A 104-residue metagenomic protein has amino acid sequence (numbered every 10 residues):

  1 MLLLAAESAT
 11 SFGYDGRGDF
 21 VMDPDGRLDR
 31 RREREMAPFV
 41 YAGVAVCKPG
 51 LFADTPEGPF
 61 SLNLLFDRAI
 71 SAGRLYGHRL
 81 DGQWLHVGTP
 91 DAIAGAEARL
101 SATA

Functional and structural regions predicted by a protein language model:
M1-E7: A short, conserved acidic/glycine-rich loop-to-beta-strand motif that forms the donor nucleotide-sugar/metal
S8-G18, M22-A104: Catalytic-core segments of class I nucleotidyltransferases/pyrophosphorylases that form NMP-activated intermediates
